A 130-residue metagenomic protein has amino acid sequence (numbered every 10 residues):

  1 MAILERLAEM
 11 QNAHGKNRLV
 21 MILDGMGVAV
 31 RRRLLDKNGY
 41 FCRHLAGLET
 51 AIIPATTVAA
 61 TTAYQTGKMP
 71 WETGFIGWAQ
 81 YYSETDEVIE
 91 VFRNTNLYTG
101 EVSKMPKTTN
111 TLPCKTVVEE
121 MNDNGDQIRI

Functional and structural regions predicted by a protein language model:
M1, N124-I130: Anion-binding catalytic surfaces of enzymes that hydrolyze or transfer phosphate/sulfate esters
M1-R18, G25-K115: Active-site nucleophile/metal-coordination loop of metallo-enzymes that catalyze phosphate/sulfate and related
L19-M21, R129: Hydrophobic/aromatic beta-strand patches that form the interior of the parallel beta-sheet core in alpha/beta enzyme
T109, E119-D126: Extended, H/D-rich, highly charged conserved domains that either
